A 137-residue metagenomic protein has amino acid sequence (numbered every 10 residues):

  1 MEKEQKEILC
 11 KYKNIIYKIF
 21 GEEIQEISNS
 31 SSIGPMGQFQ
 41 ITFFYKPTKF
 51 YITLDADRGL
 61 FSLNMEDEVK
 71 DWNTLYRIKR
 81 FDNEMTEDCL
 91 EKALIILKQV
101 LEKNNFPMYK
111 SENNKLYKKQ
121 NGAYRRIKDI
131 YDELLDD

Functional and structural regions predicted by a protein language model:
K3, E91-D137: Acidic, proline/glycine-rich low-complexity IDRs
K3-E26: Amphipathic alpha-helical segments
E4, I27, M36, T74-R77 (+1 more regions): Generic preference for well-ordered secondary structure
Q5, Q25, Q38-Q40, Q99 (+1 more regions): Residue-identity detector for glutamine
I8, K13-I16, I41, K46 (+7 more regions): A general marker of short, structured functional hotspots
I16, F50, D136-D137: Intrinsic low-complexity, intrinsically disordered segments enriched in polar/basic residues
I19-E68: Amphipathic, interaction-prone secondary-structure segments
P47-F106: Intrinsically disordered, low-complexity regulatory segments enriched in Ser/Thr/Pro and charged residues
